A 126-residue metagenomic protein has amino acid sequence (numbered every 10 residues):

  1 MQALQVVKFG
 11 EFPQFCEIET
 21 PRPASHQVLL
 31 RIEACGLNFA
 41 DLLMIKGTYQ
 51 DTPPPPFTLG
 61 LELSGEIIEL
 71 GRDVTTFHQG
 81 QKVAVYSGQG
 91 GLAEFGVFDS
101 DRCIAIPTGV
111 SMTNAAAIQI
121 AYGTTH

Functional and structural regions predicted by a protein language model:
M1-Q2: Extreme N-terminal starter segment of soluble prokaryotic enzymes
Q5-F12: Extracellular beta-rich ligand/substrate-recognition surface
V6, I45, I68-E69, V97-S100: Short beta-strand-to-turn element immediately C-terminal to the catalytic PLP-Schiff-base lysine in fold type I
F15-T20, S64-E66, F95-V97, C103: Conserved hydrophobic/aromatic beta-strand scaffold that supports enzyme active sites
E19-G36, T48-G90: Glycine-rich beta-strand-centered segment in the early N-terminal region that forms part of a ligand/cofactor-binding
A40-K46: Cytochrome P450 core scaffold surrounding the K-helix E-X-X-R motif and the conserved "meander" helix-loop region
A84-H126: NAD(P)H dinucleotide-binding glycine-rich loop of Rossmann-like/cofactor-binding domains, especially the beta1-alpha1
